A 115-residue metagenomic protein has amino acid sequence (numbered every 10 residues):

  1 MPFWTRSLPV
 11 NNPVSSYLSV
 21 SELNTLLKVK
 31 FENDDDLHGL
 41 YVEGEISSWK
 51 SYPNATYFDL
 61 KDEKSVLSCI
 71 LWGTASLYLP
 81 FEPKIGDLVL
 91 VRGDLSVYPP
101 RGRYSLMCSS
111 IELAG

Functional and structural regions predicted by a protein language model:
M1-G115: OB-fold and OB-like single-stranded nucleic-acid-recognition modules and their adjacent interaction interfaces
